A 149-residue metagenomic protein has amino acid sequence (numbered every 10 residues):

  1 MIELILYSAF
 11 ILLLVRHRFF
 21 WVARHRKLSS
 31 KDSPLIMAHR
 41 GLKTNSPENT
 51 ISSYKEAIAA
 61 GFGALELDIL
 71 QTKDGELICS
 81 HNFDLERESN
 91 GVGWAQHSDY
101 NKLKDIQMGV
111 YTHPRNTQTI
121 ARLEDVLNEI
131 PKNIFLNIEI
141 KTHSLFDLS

Functional and structural regions predicted by a protein language model:
I2-A23, H81-S149: Metal-dependent phosphodiesterase/phospholipase catalytic core, i.e., the His/Asp/Glu-rich active-site region
R16-F19, L42-A60, Q118: Short, motif-level signal for alpha-helix interfacial/capping segments enriched in acidic residues and aromatics/proline
F19-A38, L42-T44, I51: N-terminal signal-anchor transmembrane helix
L35-M37, A64, F135-N137: Structural preference for beta-strand elements that scaffold enzyme active sites
R40, L67-I69, I138-I140: A cross-domain feature marking catalytic cores of carbohydrate-active enzymes and several ubiquitous metabolic/repair
T44, K73, S144: Feature marks short, surface-exposed loop/turn motifs that line or immediately flank catalytic pockets and channel
S53-Q71, V126: Catalytic domains of carbohydrate-active enzymes, especially glycoside hydrolases
